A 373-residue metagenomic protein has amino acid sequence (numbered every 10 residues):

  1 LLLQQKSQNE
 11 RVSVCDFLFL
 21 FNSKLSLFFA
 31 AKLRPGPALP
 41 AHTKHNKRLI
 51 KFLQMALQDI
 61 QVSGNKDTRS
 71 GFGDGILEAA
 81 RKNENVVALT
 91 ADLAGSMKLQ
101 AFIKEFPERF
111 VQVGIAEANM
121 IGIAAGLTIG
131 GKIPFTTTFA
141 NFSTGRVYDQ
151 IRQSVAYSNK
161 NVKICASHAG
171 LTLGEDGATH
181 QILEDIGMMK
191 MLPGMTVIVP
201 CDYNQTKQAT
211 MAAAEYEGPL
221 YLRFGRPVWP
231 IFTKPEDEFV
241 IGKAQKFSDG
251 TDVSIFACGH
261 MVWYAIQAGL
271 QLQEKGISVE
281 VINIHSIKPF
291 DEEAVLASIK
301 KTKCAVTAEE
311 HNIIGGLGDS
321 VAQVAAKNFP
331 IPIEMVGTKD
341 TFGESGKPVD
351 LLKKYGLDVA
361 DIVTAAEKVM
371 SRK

Functional and structural regions predicted by a protein language model:
L1-Q8, V14-F17, S26-A31, P40-T43: Intrinsically disordered, low-complexity segments enriched in serine/proline and basic residues
C15, N22-S23, K51, K300: Residues marking helix boundaries in flexible regions
G36-P37, T364: DNA-binding alpha-helical recognition surfaces that contact promoter or target DNA
I50-R223, V228, E238: Thiamine diphosphate
Q58, R69-G71, K82-N85, L93-K104 (+2 more regions): Thiamine diphosphate
